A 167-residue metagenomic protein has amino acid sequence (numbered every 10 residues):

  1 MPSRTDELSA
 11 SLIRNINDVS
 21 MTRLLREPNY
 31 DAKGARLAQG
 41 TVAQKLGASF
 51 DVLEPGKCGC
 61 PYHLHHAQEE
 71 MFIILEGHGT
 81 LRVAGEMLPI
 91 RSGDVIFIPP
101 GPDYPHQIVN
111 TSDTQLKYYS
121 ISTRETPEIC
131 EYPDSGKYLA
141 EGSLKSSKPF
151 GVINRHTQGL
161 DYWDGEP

Functional and structural regions predicted by a protein language model:
M1-K45, E131-P167: A short, N-terminal "cap"/entry segment at the start of jelly-roll beta-barrel domains of the cupin/DSBH fold
D31-R36, S49-H65, D103: Conserved short histidine dyad/triad with adjacent acidic residue
Q39-V42, V52, H63-H65, I73 (+2 more regions): Short, conserved, surface-exposed binding loops centered on an aromatic residue
F50-P55, L64-V83, I121-E125: Short, conserved beta-strand element in jelly-roll/cupin
G77, G93, I108: Short hydrophobic/aromatic patches on the structural cores and recognition surfaces of FHA
G85-P100: Short acidic-glycine-tyrosine-enriched beta hairpin
P100-E128: Ligand-binding loop in jelly-roll beta-barrel domains
